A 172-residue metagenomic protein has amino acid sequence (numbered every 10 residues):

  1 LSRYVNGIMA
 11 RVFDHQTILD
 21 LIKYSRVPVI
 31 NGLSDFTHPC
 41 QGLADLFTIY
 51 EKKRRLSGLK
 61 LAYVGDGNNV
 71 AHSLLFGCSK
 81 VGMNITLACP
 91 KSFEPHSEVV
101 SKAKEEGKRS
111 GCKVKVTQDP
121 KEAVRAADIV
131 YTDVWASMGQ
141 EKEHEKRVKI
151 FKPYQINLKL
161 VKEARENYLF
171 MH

Functional and structural regions predicted by a protein language model:
L1-Y50: Phosphate/diphosphate ligand-binding glycine-rich loop within oxidoreductases
V5-N6, R26, G82, G111 (+2 more regions): Residue-level detector of structured alpha->beta connecting loops
I18, A71, G139-Q140: Glycine/Thr-rich phosphate-binding loops of Rossmann-like dinucleotide-binding domains
L21, G77, L160: Hydrophobic/aromatic ligand-binding patch that stacks against planar heteroaromatic rings of cofactors or nucleotides
E51-T132: Glycine-rich phosphate/diphosphate-binding loop of Rossmann-like nucleotide-binding domains
E105-M171: Rossmann-like adenosine-cofactor binding region
